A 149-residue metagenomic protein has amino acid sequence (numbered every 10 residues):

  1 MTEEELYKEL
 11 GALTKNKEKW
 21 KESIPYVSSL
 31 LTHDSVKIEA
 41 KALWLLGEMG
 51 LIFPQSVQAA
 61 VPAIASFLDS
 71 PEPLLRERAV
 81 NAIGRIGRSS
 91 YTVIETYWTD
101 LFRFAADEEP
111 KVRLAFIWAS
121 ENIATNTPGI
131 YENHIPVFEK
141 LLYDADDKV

Functional and structural regions predicted by a protein language model:
M1-F53: N-terminal alpha-helical scaffold/docking segments in eukaryotic complex subunits
E3-E4, V36-K37, P73-L74, E108-K111 (+1 more regions): Alpha-helix N-cap/helix-start positions at coil->helix boundaries
G11, G47-E48, G84-R85, E121-N122: Structural signature of alpha-helical solenoid repeat scaffolds
E18-L30, P54-F67, Y91-F104, P128-K140: Amphipathic alpha-helical scaffolding segments comprising HEAT/armadillo-like alpha-solenoid repeats
A40, P62, F67, P73-R88: Structured binding/interaction patches within domain cores
E108-N122, V137-K140: Histidine/lysine/aspartate-rich catalytic loop segments that bind and position anionic ligands
